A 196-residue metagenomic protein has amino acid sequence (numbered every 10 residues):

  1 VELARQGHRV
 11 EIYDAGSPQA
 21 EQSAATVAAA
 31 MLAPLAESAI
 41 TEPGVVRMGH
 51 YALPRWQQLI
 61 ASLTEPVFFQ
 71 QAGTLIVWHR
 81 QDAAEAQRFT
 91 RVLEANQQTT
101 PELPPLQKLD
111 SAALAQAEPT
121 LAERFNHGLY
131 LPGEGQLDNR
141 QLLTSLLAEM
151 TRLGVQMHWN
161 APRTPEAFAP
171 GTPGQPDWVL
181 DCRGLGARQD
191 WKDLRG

Functional and structural regions predicted by a protein language model:
E2, R55-Q58, S145: Alpha-helical scaffold segments in soluble metabolic enzymes
A4-T26: Glycine-rich FAD pyrophosphate-binding loop
D14, D110-S111, M157-P162: Short loop/edge segments at beta-strand edges and connector loops that shape dinucleotide/nucleotide cofactor-binding
G16-P18, L114, L146: Short beta-to-alpha linker loops that shape the active-site pocket of alpha/beta-hydrolase fold enzymes
A29-A113, A117: Dinucleotide-binding Rossmann-like beta1-alpha1 core, especially the glycine-rich loop that anchors the ADP
F125-W178, C182-Q189: Helical element adjacent to the flavin cofactor pocket in flavoenzyme catalytic cores
Q189-G196: Glycine-rich beta-alpha-beta "Rossmann" dinucleotide-binding loop(s) and their flanking helix/strand
